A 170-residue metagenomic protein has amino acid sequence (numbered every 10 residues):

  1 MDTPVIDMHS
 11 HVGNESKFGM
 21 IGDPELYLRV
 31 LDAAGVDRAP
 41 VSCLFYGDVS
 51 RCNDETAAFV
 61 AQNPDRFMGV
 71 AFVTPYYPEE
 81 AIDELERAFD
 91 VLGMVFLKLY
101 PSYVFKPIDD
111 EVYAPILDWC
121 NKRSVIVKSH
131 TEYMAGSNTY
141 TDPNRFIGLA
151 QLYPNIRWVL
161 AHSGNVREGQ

Functional and structural regions predicted by a protein language model:
M1-A114, W119: Mid-domain alpha/beta scaffold segments of enzyme catalytic cores
L92-F96, D109-Q170: Catalytic pocket-lining loop regions of alpha/beta-barrel enzymes, especially the amidohydrolase/enolase/GH5 lineages
